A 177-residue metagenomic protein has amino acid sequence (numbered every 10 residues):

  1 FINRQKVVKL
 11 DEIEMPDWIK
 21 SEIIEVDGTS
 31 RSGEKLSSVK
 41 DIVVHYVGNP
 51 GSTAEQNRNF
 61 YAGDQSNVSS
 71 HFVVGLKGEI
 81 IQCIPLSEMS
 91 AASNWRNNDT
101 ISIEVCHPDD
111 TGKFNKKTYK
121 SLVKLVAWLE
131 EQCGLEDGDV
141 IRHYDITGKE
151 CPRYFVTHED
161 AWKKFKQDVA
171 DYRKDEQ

Functional and structural regions predicted by a protein language model:
F1-N3: SH3/SH3-like beta-barrel superfamily modules
Q5, L10-I23, L36, P108-Q177: Basic/polar, cationic surfaces and motifs that engage anionic cell-wall and phosphate/carboxylate ligands
K9-N94: N-terminal catalytic cores of peptidoglycan-degrading enzymes
V44, I101-I103, V140-R142: Hydrophobic faces of well-ordered beta-strands that scaffold small-molecule active sites in alpha/beta enzyme cores
G48, R96, I101-D110, A127: Cell-envelope and extracellular/periplasmic
N59-Y61, M89-A91, N97-T100, T118 (+3 more regions): General N-terminal targeting signals
